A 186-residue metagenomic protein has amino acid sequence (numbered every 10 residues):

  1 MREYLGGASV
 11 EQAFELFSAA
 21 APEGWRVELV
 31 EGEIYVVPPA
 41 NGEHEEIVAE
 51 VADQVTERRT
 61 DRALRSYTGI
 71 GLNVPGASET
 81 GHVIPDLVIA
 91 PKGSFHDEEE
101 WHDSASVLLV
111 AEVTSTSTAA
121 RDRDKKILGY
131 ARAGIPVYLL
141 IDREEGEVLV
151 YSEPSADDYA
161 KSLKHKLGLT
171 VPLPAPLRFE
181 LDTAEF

Functional and structural regions predicted by a protein language model:
M1-A133, V137-F186: Gly/Pro/Ser/Thr-rich low-complexity, intrinsically disordered segments predominantly at protein N-termini
